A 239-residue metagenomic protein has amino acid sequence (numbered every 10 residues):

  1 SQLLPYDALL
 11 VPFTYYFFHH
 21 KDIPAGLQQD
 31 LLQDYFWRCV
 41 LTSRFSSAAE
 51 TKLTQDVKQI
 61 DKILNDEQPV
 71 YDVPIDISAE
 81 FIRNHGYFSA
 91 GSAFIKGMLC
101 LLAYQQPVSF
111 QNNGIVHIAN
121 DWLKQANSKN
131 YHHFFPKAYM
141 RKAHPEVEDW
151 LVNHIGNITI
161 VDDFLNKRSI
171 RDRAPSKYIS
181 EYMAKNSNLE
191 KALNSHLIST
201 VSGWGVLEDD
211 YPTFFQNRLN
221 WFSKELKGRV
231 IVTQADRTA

Functional and structural regions predicted by a protein language model:
S1-V40: Long, internal scaffold/assembly segments composed of regular secondary structure
L3-L10, G26, D30, Q125 (+5 more regions): Conserved structured core elements
P24, R44-S47, R141-A143, I170-S176 (+2 more regions): Short conserved micro-motifs at the rims of enzyme active sites and ligand-binding pockets
L32-S47, I60, K129, H133 (+1 more regions): Short, mixed-charge aromatic SLiMs
V40-Y131, Y139, A143: Intrinsically disordered, low-complexity N-proximal targeting/linker segments that flank membranes
K129, K142-K167: Short beta-strand-alpha-helix junction that forms the catalytic/metal-binding core of metal-dependent nuclease domains
L151-V152, S169-H196: Polybasic, low-complexity binding patches
E190-A239: C-terminal, well-folded lobe of enzymatic/effector domains
